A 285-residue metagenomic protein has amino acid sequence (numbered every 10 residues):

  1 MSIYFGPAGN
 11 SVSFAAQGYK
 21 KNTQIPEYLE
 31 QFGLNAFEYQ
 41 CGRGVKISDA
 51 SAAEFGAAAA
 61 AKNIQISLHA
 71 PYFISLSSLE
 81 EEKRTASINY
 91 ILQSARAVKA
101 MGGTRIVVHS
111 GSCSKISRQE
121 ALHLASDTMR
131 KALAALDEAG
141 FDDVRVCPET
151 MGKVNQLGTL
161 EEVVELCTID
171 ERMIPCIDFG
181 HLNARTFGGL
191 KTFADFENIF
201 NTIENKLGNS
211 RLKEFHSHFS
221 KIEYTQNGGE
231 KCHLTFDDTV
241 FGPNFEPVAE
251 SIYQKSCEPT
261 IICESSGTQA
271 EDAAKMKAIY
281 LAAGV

Functional and structural regions predicted by a protein language model:
M1-R96: N-terminal pre-domain/capping segments
I3-N10, F37-Y39, I66-A70, I106-V108 (+4 more regions): Hydrophobic faces of well-ordered beta-strands that scaffold small-molecule active sites in alpha/beta enzyme cores
A8-V12, Q40-G44, P71-S75, G111-C113 (+4 more regions): Active-site beta-loop-alpha junctions enriched in small/polar residues
A16-P26, S48-G56, R118-D137, K153-E171 (+2 more regions): Distinct, well-ordered alpha-helical segments
I25-G33, I47-S67, Q93-G102, L133-F141 (+3 more regions): Acidic (Asp/Glu)-rich catalytic clusters
A60, S77-I177: Active-site acidic/histidine proton-transfer and metal-coordination neighborhood in alpha/beta enzyme cores
A132-G229: Acidic/histidine-rich catalytic cores of soluble enzymes
A270-V285: C-terminal helical cap(s) of enzyme catalytic domains, especially alpha/beta-barrels
